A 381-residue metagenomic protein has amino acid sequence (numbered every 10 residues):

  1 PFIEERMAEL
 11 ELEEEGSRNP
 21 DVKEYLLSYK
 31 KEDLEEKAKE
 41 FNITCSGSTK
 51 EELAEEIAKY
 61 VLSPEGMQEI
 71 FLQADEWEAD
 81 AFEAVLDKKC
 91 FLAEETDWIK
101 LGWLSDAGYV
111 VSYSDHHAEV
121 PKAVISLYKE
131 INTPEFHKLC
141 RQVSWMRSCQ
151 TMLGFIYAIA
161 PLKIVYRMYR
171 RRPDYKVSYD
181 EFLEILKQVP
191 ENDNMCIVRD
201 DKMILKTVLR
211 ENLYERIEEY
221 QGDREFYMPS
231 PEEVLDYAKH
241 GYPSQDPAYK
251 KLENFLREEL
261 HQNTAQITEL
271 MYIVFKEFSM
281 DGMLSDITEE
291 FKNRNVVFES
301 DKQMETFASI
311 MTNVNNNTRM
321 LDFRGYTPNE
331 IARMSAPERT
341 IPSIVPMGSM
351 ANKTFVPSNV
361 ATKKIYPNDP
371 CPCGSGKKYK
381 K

Functional and structural regions predicted by a protein language model:
P1-G47, E51-P64, F71-K381: Acidic/negatively charged segments and metal-coordination signatures
